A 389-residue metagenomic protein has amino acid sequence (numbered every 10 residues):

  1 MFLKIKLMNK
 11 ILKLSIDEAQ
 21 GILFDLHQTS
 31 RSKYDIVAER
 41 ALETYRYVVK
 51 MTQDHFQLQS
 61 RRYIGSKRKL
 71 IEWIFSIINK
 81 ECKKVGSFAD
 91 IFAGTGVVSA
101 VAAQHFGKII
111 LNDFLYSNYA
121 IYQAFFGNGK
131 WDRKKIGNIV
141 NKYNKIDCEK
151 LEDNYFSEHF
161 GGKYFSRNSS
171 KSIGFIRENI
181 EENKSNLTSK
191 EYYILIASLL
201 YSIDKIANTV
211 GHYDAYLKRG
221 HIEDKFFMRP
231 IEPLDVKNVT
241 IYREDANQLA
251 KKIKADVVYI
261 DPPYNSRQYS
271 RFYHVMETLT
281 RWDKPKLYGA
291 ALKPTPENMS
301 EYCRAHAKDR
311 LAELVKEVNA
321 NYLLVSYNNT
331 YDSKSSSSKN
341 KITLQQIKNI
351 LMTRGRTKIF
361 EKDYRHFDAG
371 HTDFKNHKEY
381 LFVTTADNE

Functional and structural regions predicted by a protein language model:
L7-G86: S-adenosyl-L-methionine
Q59-L151: Gly/lys/ser-thr-rich phosphate-binding loops in alpha/beta enzymes that coordinate phosphoanhydride or phosphate groups
I74, F88-A102, L111-L115, L200-S202 (+2 more regions): Conserved proline-anchored active-site loop of SAM-dependent methyltransferases that bridges a beta-strand
K108-I110, F114-I231, S270-R304, D309: Class I S-adenosyl-L-methionine-dependent methyltransferase module
E244-Q248: Conserved SAM/SAH-binding loop
E301-G355: Conserved Class I SAM-dependent methyltransferase catalytic core
K341-E389: Class I S-adenosyl-L-methionine
